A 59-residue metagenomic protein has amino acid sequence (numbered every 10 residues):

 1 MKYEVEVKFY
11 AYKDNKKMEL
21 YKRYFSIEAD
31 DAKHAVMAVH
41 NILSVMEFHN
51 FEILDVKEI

Functional and structural regions predicted by a protein language model:
M1-K22: Short aromatic-glycine-(Arg/Gly/Cys) micro-motifs in beta-strand/loop hairpins
K8, E28-D30, L54-I59: A structural detector for beta-sheet-dominated domains
F9, F25, F48-F51: Phenylalanine-focused residue identity feature
L20-D31: A short, exposed loop/beta-hairpin motif centered on an aromatic-Gly-Thr core
N41-I59: Short, mixed-charge low-complexity intrinsically disordered segments
